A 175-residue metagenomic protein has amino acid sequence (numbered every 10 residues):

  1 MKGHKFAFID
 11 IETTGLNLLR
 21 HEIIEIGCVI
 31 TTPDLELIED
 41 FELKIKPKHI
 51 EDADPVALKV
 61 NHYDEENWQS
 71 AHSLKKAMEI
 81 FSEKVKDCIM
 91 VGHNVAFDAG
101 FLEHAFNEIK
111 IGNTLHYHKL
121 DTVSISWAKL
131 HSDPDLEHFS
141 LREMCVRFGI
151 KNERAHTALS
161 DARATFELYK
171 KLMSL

Functional and structural regions predicted by a protein language model:
K2-F101, R142-H156: Conserved non-catalytic scaffold segment of RNase H-like nuclease domains
L16-L18, W127, E167: Conserved protein kinase catalytic core
I23-G27, F106-K110, A164: Glycine-rich, phosphate-binding/catalytic loops in enzymes
D98-H118: Substrate-recognition/cap helix-loop segment adjacent to the acidic, metal-dependent catalytic center of Asp-based
K119-D135: Short alpha-helix plus adjacent loop in nuclease-associated cores
P134-M144: A structural motif
V146-R147, E153, R163-L175: Acidic two-metal-ion nuclease catalytic site recognized across multiple nuclease folds, prominently DnaQ/RNase D-T
S160: Acidic donor-binding loop at a coil-to-helix junction in glycosyltransferase catalytic cores that engages
